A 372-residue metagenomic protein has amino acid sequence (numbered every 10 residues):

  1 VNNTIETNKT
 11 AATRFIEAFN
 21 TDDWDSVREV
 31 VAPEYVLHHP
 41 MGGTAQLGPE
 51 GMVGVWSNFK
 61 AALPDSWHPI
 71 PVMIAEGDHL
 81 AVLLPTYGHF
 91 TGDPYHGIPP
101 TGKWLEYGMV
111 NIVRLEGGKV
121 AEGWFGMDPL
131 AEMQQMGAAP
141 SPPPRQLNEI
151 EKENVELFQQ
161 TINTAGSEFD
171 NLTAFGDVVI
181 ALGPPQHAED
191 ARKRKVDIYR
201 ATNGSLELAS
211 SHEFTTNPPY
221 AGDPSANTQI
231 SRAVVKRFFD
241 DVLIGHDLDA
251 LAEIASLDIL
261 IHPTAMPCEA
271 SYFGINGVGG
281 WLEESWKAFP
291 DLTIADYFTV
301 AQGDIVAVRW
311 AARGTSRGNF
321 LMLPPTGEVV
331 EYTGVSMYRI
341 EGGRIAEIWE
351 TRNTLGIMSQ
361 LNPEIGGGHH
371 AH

Functional and structural regions predicted by a protein language model:
V1-H372: C-terminal and inter-domain tail/linker signature
